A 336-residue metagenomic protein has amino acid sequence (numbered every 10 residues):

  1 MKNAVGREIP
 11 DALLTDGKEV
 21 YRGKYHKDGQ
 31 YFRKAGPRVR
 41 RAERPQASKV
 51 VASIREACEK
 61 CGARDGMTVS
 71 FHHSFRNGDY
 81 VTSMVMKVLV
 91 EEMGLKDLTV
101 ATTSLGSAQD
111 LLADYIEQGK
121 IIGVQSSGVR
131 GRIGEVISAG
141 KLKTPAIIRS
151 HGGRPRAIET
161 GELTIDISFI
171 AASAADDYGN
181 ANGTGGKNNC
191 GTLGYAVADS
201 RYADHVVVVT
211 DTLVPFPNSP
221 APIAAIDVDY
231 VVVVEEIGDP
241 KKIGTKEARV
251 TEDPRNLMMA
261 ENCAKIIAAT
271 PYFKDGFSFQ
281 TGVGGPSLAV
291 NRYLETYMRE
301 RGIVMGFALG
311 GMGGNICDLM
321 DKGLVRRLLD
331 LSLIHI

Functional and structural regions predicted by a protein language model:
M1-I334: Conserved alpha/beta enzyme-core scaffold
